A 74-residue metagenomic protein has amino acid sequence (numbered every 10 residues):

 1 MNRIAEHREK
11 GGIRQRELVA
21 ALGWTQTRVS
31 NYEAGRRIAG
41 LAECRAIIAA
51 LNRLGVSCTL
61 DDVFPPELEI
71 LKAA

Functional and structural regions predicted by a protein language model:
M1, Q26-V29: Residue-level signal for cytosolic alpha-helical hairpin/rod architecture
M1-G11, E17, A21, C58-D61: A short, Lys/Arg-rich alpha-helix, primarily the initiator
N2, R16, L41-R45: Short alpha-helical elements of helix-turn-helix
G12, G23, A34-G35: Central "turn" residue of the DNA-binding helix-turn-helix
R16, T27, R37: Key DNA-contact positions within bacterial/archaeal DNA-binding proteins
N31, R37, L41-A42, A49 (+1 more regions): Short, charged recognition helix plus adjacent turn of helix-turn-helix-like nucleic-acid-binding domains
